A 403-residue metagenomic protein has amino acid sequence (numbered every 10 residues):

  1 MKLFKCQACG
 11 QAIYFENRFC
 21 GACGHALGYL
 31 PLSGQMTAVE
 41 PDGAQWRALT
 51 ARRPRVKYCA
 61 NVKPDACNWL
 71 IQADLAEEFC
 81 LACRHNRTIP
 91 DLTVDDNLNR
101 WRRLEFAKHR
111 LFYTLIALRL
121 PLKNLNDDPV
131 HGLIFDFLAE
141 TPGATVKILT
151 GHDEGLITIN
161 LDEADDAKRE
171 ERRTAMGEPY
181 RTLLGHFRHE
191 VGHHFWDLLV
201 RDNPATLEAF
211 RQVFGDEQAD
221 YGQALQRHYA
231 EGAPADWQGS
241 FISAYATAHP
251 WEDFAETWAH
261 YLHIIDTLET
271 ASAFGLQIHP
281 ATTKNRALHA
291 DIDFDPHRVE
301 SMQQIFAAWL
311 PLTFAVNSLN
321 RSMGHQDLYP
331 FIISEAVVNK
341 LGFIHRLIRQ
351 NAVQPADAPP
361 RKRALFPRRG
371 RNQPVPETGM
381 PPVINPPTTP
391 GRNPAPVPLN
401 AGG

Functional and structural regions predicted by a protein language model:
C6-C9, C20-C23, C59, C80-C83: Short cysteine-rich clusters marking metal-coordination/redox-active sites
G10-Y14, L27, K63-A66, I71 (+1 more regions): Cys/His-rich microdomains that often coordinate metals
Q11, T247-R371, P381-I384, P396-G403: Pan-zinc metallopeptidase signature
G24-G34, C83-L92: Short Cys/His-rich micro-motifs in 6-15 aa windows
N99, R103-D166: Auxiliary, metal-adjacent structural segments of Zn-dependent hydrolase domains
A167-F187: Short pre-active-site segment immediately N-terminal to the catalytic Zn-binding motif
R181-R201, A255: Active-site recognition of the HExxH zinc-binding catalytic motif
W196-E252, W258-T267: Post-HExxH zinc-binding segment in Zn-dependent metallohydrolases
